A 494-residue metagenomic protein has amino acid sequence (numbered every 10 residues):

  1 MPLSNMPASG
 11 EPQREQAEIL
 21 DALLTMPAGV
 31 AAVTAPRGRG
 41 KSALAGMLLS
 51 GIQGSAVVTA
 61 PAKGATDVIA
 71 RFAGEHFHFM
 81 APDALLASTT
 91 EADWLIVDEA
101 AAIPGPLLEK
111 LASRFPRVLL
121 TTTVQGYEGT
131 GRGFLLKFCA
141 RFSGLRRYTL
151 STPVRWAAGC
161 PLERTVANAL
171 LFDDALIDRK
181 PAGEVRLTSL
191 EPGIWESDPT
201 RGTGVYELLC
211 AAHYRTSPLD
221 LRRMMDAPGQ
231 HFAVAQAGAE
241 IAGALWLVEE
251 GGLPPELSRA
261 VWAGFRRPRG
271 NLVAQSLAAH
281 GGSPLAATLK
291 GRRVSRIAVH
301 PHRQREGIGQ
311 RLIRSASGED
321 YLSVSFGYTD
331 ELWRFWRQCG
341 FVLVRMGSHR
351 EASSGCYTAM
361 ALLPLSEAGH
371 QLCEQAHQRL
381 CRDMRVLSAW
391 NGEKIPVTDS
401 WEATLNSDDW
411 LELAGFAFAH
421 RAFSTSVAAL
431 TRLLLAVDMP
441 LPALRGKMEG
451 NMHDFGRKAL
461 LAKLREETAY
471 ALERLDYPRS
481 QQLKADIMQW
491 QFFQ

Functional and structural regions predicted by a protein language model:
M1-L3, P82-L86, A92-W94, P106-L107 (+3 more regions): Terminal substrate-recognition subdomain of acyl/acetyltransferases
A8-P27: N-terminal pre-P-loop "Q-motif" helix
M26-A31, Q230-H231: Pre-Walker A (Motif I) flank of P-loop NTPase domains
A31-A43: Walker A/P-loop nucleotide-binding motif
S42-M47, R296-G318: Conserved acetyl-CoA-binding loop-helix of GNAT-fold acetyltransferases
G54-T66: Conserved RecA-like ASCE P-loop NTPase motor core of nucleic-acid helicases/translocases
G229-V248, P255: Conserved beta-hairpin
A239-E249, A278, R293, A298: Conserved beta-strand in the GNAT
